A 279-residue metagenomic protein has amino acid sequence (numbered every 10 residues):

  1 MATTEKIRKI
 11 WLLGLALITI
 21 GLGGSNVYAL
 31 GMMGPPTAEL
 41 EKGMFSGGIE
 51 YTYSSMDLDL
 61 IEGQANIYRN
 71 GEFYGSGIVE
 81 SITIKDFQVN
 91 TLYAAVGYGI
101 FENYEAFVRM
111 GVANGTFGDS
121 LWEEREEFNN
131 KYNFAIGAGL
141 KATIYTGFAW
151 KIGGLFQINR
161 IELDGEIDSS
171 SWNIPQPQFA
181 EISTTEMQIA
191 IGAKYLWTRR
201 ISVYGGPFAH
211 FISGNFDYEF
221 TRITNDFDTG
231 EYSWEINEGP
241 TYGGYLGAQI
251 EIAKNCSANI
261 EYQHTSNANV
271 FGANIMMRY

Functional and structural regions predicted by a protein language model:
M1-E41: Cleavable N-terminal export/targeting peptides
S25-R69: Outer-membrane beta-barrel biogenesis signature
G47-Y53, V108-V112, G154-R160, G205-F211 (+3 more regions): Transmembrane beta-barrel strands of outer-membrane/channel proteins
I49, A94-Y98, A138-A142, I158 (+5 more regions): Residues on the lipid-exposed face of transmembrane beta-strands in outer-membrane beta-barrel proteins
S55-V89, M110-A135, I158-E186, S213-T224 (+1 more regions): Extracellular/periplasm-exposed beta-strand and loop segments of Gram-negative cell-envelope proteins, dominated by
T83-R109, T116, I182, K194 (+3 more regions): Outer-membrane beta-barrel transmembrane strands
D86, E238-P240, N259-N274: Solvent-exposed loop/turn segments connecting transmembrane beta-strands in outer-membrane beta-barrel proteins
N103-A106, G147-I152, R200-V203, I250-I260: Repeated loop/turn-to-beta-strand initiation elements of outer-membrane beta-barrel proteins
